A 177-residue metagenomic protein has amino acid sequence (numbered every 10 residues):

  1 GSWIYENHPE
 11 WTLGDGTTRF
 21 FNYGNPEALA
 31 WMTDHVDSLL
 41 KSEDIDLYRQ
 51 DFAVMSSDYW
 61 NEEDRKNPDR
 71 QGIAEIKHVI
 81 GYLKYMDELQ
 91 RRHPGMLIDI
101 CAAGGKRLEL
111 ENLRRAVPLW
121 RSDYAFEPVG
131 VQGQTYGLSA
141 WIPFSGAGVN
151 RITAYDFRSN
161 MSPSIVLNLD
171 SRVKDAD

Functional and structural regions predicted by a protein language model:
G1-D15, E63-D64, N112-S122: Aromatic- and acidic-residue-enriched segments that line the glycan-binding/catalytic groove of carbohydrate-active
G1-S42: Active-site-adjacent "subsite" loops/lids of carbohydrate-active enzymes
W3-I4, W60, L108, D170: Short acidic, gly/pro-rich beta-turn/loop elements at beta-sheet edges and active-site/ligand-binding grooves
E6, G14, Y48-A53, D99-A103: Generic beta-strand/beta-sheet core signal
E10-R19, E62-H78: Glycine-rich tight-turn/loop motif centered on a GG-T
T17, W31-P68: Active-site groove signature of glycoside hydrolases
N25-T33, G72, I76-L83: Non-membrane alpha-helical structural segments and their capping/turn regions in soluble enzymes
V54, Y82-D177: Active-site-proximal substrate-binding groove within the catalytic cores of carbohydrate-active enzymes
